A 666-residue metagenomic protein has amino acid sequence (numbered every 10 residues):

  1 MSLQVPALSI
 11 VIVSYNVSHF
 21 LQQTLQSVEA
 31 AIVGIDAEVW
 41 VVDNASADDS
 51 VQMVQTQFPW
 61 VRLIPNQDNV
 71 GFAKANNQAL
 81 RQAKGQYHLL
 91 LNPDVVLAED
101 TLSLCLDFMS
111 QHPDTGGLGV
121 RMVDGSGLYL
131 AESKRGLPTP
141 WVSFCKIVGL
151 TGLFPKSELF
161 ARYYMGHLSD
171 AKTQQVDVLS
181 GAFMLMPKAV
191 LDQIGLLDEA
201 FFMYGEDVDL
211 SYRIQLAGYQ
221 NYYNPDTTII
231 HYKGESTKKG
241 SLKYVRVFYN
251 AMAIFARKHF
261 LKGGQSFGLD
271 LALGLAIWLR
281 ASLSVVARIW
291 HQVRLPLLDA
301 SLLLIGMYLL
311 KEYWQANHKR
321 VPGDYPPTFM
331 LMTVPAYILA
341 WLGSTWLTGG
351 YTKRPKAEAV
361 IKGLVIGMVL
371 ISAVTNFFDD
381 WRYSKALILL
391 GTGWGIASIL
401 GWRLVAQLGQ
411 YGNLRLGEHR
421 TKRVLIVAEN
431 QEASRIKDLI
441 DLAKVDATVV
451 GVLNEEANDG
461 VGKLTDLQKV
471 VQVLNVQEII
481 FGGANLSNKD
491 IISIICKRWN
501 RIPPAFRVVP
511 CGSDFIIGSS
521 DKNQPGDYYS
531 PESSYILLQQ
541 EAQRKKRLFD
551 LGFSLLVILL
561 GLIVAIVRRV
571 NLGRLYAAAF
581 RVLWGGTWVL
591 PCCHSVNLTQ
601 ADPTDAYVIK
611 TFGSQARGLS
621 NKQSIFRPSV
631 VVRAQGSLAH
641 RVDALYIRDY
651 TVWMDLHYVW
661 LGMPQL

Functional and structural regions predicted by a protein language model:
S27, D43-Q52, D68: A conserved acidic beta->alpha catalytic loop
H88: Short aromatic/hydrophobic "clamp" motif used to bind/position activated sugar donors
V96-E132: Conserved donor NDP-sugar-binding/catalytic core segment of glycosyltransferases
D107, T227-T237, R246-Y249, L486-D527 (+1 more regions): Hydrophobic structural segments characteristic of membrane proteins
L137-V176, I536-Q543: Short, flexible, basic/aromatic active-site loop/helix in glycosyltransferases
Y212-V286: Active-site-adjacent helix/loop segment of glycosyltransferases that harbors family-specific signature motifs
R280-K319, G350-P355, W402-R568, L638-M654 (+1 more regions): N-terminal hydrophobic signal-anchor/signal peptide
G343-L425: Aromatic-rich membrane-interfacial microdomains
